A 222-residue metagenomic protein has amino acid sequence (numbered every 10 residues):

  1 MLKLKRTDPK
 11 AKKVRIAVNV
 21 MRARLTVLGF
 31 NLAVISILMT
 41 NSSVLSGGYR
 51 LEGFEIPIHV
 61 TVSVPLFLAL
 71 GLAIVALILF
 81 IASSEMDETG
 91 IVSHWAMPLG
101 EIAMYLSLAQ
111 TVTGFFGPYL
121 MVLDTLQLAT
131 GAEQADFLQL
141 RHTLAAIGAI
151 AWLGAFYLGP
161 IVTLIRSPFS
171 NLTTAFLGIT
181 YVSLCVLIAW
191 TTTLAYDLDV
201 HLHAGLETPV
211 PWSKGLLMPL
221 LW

Functional and structural regions predicted by a protein language model:
M1-L2, R6-T7, R50-E52, I56-P57: Short, contiguous, well-ordered secondary-structure segments
M1-R22, V27: N-terminal juxtamembrane cytosolic/stromal segments of multi-pass membrane proteins
K12, I16, V34, Q127-A132: Generic detector of bulky aromatic hydrophobic side chains
V20-N41: The first (N-terminal) embedded transmembrane alpha-helix
M39-L51: Membrane-interface helix-loop junction between the first two transmembrane segments
E52-W222: Alpha-helical transmembrane segments of integral membrane proteins
